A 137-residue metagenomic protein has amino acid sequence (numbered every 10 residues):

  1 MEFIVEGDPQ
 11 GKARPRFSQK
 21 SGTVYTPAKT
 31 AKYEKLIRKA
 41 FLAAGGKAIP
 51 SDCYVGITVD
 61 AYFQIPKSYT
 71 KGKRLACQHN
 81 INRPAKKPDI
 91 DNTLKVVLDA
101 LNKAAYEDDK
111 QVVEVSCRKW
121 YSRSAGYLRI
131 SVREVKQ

Functional and structural regions predicted by a protein language model:
M1-Q137: Acidic, proline/glycine-enriched N-terminal capping motif
